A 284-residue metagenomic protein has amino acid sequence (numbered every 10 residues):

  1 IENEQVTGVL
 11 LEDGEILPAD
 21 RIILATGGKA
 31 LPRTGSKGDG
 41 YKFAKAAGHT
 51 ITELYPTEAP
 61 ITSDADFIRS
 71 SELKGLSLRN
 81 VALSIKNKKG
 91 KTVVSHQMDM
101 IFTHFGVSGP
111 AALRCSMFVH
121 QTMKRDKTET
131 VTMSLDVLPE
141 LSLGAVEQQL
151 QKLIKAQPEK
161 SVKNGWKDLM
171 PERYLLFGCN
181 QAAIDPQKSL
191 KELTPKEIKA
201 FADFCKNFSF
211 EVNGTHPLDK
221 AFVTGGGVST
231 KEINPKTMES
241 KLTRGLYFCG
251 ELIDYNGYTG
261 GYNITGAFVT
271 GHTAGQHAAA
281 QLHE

Functional and structural regions predicted by a protein language model:
I1-V6: A conserved short coil-to-beta-strand element within the FAD-binding core of flavoproteins
V9, I16-R33, A44-K45, M100-F105 (+2 more regions): Short hydrophobic core segments
R21-F67: Glycine-rich loop(s) and the adjacent beta-strand/alpha-helix scaffold that form part
I23-L24, G109-P110, K127-E129, E140 (+7 more regions): Catalytic, metal-anchored helix/loop core of enzyme active sites in primary metabolism
K29-A47, Y255-H283: A conserved FAD-binding loop/helix module that cradles the flavin
L31, P60-I61, V107-P110, V223 (+1 more regions): Glycine-rich phosphate/pyrophosphate-binding beta-alpha loops
T50-Y55, A59-E192: An anion/pyrophosphate-binding glycine-rich loop and adjacent beta-alpha core in soluble alpha-beta enzymes
L176-N256: A glycine-rich dinucleotide-binding beta-alpha-beta segment and adjacent secondary-structure elements that constitute
